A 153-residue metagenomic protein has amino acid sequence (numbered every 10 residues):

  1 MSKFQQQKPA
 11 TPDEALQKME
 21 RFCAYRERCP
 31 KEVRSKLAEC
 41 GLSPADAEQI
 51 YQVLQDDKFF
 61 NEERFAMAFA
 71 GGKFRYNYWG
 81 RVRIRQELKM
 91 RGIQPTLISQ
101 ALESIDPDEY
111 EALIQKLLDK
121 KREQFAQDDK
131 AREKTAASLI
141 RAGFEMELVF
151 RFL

Functional and structural regions predicted by a protein language model:
M1-L153: An alpha-helical, amphipathic repeat domain used for nucleic-acid recognition, typified by the mTERF helical solenoid
